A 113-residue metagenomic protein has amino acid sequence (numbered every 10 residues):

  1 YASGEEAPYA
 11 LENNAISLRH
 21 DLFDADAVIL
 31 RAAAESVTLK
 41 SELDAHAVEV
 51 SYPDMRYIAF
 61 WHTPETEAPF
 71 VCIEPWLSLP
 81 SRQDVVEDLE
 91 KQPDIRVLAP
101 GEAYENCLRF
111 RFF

Functional and structural regions predicted by a protein language model:
Y1-P53: Active-site/ligand-binding surface loops and adjacent short beta/alpha elements that line catalytic pockets across
S3, L11, L18, H62 (+2 more regions): Generic structural "secondary-structure junction" signal
E6-Y9, D84-E87, C107-L108: A general structural signal for short secondary-structure boundary/capping elements
I29, T38-K40, W61-P64, L98-P100: A general structural signal for short secondary-structure junctions and capping/turn motifs
S36-T38, C72, E105-R109: Beta-strand secondary-structure signal
S41-D84: Glycine-rich active-site loops that engage anionic ligands at enzyme catalytic sites
L89-P93: Short alpha-helix capping/helix-loop boundary micro-motifs
R96-F113: Short Pro-Gly-centered flexible turn/kink motifs
